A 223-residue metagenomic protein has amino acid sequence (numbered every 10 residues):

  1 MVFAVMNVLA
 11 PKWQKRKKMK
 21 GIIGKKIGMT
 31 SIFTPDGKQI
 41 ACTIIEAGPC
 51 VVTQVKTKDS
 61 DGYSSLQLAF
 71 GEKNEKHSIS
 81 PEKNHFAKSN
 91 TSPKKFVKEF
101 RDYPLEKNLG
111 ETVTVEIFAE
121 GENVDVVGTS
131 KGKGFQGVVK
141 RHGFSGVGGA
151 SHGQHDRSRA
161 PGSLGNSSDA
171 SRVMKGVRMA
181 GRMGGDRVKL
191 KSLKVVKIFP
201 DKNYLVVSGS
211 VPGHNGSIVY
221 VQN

Functional and structural regions predicted by a protein language model:
M1-V2, V8, H85, I117: Intrinsic disorder/low-structure terminal segments
V2-K18: Short, Lys/Arg-enriched N-terminal segments with co-localized hydrophobic residues within the first ~10-30 amino acids
W13-N223: Extended basic (Lys/Arg/His-rich) segments that typically form rRNA-contacting surfaces in ribosomal proteins
